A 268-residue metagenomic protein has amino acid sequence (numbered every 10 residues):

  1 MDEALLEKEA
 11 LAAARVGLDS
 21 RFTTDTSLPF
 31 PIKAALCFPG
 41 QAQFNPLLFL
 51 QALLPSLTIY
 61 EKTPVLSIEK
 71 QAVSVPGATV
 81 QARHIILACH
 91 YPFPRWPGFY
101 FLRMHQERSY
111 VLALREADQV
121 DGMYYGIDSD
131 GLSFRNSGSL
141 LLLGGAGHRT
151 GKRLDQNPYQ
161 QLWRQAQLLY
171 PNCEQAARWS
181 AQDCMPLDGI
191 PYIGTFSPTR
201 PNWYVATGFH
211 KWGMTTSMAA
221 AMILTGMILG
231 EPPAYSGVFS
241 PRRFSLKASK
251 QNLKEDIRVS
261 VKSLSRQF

Functional and structural regions predicted by a protein language model:
M1, R21, S27-P31: A conserved beta-strand/loop capping segment in the N-terminal third of enzymes that catalyze redox or closely related
E3-V16, K33-H84, A88: Helical element adjacent to the flavin cofactor pocket in flavoenzyme catalytic cores
L5, A12-D25, E231-G237: A short alpha-helix-loop-beta-strand transition element characteristic of N-terminal alpha/beta dinucleotide-binding
A12, D128-S129, T150-R153, Y159-R164 (+1 more regions): C-terminal catalytic lobe of FAD-dependent flavoproteins
A42-Q43, L66, I85-L87, Y91-F93 (+4 more regions): Short, glycine-/Ser/Thr-/acidic-enriched flexible segments
I68-R135: Flavin-dependent oxidoreductases
R103-M104, G138, R149-P158: Catalytic loop of the DD-peptidase/beta-lactamase superfamily, centered on the K-T-G motif and neighboring
R266-F268: C-terminal accessory/binding modules appended to enzymatic or scaffolding proteins
